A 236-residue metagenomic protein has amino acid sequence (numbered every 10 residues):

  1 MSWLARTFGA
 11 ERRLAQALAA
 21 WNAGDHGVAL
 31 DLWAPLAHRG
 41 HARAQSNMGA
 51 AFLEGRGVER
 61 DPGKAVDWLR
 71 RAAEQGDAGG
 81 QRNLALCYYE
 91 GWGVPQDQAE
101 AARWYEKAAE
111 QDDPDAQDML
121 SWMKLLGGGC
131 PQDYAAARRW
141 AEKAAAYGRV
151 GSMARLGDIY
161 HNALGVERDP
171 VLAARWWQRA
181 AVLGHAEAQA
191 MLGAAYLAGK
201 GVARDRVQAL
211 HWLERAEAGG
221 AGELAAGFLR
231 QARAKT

Functional and structural regions predicted by a protein language model:
M1-R12, P35: TPR-adjacent "capping" and linker segments in tetratricopeptide-repeat scaffold/adaptor proteins
M1-R6, A203-R204, Q208-T236: Terminal, low-structured helical/coil segments at or just beyond the last alpha-helical repeat
F8, G24-D25, H38-H41, E54-R56 (+14 more regions): Short helix-capping/linker turns of helical repeat alpha-solenoids
R13-L14, A19, L36, N47-E54 (+8 more regions): Hydrophobic face of amphipathic alpha-helices that form TPR/SEL1-like repeat modules and related alpha-solenoid
N22-D31, E59-R71, P95-W104, P131-W140 (+2 more regions): Structural signature of tandem alpha-helical TPR/SEL1-like repeats, specifically the intra-repeat loop/turn
P35-L36, R71-A72, K107-A108, E142-A144 (+2 more regions): Canonical positions in the second alpha-helix
A44, G80, A116, S152 (+2 more regions): TPR alpha-solenoid repeat register
